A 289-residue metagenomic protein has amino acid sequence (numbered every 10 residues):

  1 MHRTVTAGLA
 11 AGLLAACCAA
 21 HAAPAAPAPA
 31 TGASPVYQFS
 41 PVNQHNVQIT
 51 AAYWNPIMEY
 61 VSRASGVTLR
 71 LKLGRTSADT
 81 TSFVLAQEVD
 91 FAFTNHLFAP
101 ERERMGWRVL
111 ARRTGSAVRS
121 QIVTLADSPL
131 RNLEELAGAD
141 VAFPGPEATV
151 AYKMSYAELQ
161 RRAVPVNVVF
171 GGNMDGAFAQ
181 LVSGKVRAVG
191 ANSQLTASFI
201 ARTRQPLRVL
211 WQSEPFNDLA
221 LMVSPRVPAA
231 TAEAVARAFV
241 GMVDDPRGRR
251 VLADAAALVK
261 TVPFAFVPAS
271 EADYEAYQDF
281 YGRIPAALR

Functional and structural regions predicted by a protein language model:
G8-A19: Bacterial N-terminal signal peptides
A20-P27: Boundary at the C-terminal end of the N-terminal hydrophobic targeting segment
P27-F98: Extracytoplasmic small-molecule ligand-binding "clamshell" domains of the periplasmic binding protein/Venus flytrap
T31-P41, H45-P56, M222-R289: An extracytoplasmic/periplasmic, membrane-proximal ligand-sensing/linker region
P35-H45, T50, E134-A151: Short loop->beta-strand "edge-of-pocket" segments that line small-molecule binding or catalytic clefts across diverse
A78-A92, R104-M105, E134, D175-G190 (+1 more regions): Short helices/loops that flank or line small-molecule/ion binding pockets
V109-N132, A220-S224: Hydrophobic/proline-rich hinge and linker segments of small-molecule sensing/allosteric domains, predominantly
S128-P129, A139-R237: Pocket-lining segment of extracytoplasmic ligand-binding domains
